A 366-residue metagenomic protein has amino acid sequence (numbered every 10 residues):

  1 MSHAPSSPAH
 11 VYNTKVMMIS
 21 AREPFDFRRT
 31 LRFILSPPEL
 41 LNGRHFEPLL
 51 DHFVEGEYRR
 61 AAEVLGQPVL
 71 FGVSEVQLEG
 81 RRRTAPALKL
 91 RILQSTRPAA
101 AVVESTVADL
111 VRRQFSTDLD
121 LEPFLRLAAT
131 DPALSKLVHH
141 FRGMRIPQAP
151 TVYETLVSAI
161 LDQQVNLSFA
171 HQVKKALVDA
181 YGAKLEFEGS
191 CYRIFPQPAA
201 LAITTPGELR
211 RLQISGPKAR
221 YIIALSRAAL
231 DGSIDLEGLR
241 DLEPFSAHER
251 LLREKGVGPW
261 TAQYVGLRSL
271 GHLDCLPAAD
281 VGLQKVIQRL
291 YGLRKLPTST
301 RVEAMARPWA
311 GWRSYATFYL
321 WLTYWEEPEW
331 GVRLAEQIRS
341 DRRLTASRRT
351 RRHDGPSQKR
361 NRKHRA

Functional and structural regions predicted by a protein language model:
M1-A366: HhH-family (HhH-GPD) DNA N-glycosylase catalytic core used in base-excision repair
